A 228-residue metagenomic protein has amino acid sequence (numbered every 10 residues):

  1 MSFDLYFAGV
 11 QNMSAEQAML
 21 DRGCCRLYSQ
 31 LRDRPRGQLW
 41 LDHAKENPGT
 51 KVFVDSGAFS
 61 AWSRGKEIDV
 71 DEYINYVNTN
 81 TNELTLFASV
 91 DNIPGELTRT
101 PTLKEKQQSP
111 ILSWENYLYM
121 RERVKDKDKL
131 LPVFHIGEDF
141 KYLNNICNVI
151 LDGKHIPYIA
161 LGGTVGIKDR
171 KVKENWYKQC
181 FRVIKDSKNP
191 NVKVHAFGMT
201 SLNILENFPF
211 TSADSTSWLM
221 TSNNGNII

Functional and structural regions predicted by a protein language model:
M1-K125: Non-catalytic, usually N-terminal nucleic-acid engagement modules in DNA/RNA processing proteins
S2-P35, W40-D42, P48, N145-H155 (+2 more regions): Catalytic-core regions of glycoside hydrolase
I93, T98-Q108, K129-S201, P209 (+1 more regions): Glycine/Thr-rich beta-alpha phosphate-binding loop at enzyme active sites
